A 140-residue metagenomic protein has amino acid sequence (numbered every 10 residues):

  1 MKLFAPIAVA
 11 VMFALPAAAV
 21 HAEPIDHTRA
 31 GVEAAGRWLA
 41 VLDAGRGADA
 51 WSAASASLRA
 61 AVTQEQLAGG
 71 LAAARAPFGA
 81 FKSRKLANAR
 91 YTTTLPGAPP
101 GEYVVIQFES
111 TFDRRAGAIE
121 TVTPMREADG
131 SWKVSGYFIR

Functional and structural regions predicted by a protein language model:
K2-F4, A18-A44: Short, low-complexity N-terminal intrinsically disordered segments enriched in polar/charged residues
I7-P16, P124: Bacterial N-terminal signal peptides
M12-A14, A18-H21, T93: Short intrinsically disordered, low-complexity segments
E23-I25, G36-A40, A54-A60, E109-T111: Second-shell loop/turn segments in exported
V32-A34, A48-G101: Short solvent-exposed beta->alpha transition segments
A89-R140: Exposed beta-sheet edge and beta->alpha loop/turn motif
